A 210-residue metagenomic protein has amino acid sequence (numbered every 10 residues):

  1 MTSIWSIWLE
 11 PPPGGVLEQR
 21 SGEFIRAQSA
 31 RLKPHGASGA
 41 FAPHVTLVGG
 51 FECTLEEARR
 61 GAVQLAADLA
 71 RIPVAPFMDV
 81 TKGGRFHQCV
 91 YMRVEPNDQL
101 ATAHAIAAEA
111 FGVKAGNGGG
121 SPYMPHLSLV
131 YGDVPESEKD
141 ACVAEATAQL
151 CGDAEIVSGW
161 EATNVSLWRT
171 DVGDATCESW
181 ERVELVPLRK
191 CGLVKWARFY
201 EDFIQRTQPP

Functional and structural regions predicted by a protein language model:
M1-F77, K82, V94-I156, D174-P210: Basic, often amphipathic N-terminal segments
F86-Q88: Short acidic/glycine-enriched loop/turn segments that link adjacent beta-strands
S158-W160: A structural signal for short secondary-structure junctions
T163-C177: Short beta-strand segments and strand-loop junctions that repeat across beta-rich extracellular domains
